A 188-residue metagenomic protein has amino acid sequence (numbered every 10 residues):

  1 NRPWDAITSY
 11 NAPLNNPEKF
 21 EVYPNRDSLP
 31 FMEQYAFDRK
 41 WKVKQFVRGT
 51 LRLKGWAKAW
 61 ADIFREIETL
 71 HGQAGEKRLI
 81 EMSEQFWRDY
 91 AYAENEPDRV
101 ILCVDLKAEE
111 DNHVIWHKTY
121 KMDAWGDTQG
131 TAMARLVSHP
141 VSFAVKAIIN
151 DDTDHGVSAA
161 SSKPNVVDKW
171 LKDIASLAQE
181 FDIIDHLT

Functional and structural regions predicted by a protein language model:
N1-T188: C-terminal catalytic/substrate-binding lobe primarily of soluble NAD(P)-dependent oxidoreductases
